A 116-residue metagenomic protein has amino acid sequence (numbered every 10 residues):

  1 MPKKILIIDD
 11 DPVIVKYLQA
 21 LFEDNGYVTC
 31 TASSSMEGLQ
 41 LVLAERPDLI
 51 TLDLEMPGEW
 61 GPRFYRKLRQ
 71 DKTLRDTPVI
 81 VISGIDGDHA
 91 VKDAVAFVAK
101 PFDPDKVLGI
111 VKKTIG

Functional and structural regions predicted by a protein language model:
I8-D9, A32, I50: Conserved sequence signature across two-component system core domains
K16-D24: Charged docking surfaces used in two-component/phosphorelay signaling
G26-S33, L41: Short hydrophobic/Thr-rich beta-strand motif most characteristic of the beta2 strand and flanking loop of CheY-like
S34-E37, W60-F64: Acidic catalytic/metal-coordinating carboxylates
E45-T51: Active-site beta3 strand of CheY-like receiver
M56: Receiver (REC) domain active-site loop signature in two-component systems and cognate sites in sensor histidine kinases
F102-I115: C-terminal output helix
